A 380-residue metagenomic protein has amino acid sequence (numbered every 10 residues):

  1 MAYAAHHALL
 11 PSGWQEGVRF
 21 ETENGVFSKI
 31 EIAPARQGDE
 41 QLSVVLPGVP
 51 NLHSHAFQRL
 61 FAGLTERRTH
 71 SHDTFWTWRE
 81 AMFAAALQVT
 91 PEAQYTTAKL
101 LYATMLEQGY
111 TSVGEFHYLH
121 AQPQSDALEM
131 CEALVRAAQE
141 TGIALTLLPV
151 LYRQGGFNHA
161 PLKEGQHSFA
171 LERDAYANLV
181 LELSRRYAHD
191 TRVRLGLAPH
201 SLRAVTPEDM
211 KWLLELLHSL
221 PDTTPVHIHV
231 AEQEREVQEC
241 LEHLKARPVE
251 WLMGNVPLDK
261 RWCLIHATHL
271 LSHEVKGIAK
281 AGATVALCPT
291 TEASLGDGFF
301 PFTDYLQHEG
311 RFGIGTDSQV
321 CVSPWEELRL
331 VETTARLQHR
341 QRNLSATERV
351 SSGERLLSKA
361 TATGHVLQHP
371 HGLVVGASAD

Functional and structural regions predicted by a protein language model:
M1-A35, V44-V45: N-terminal metal-binding scaffold of metallo-dependent hydrolase/deaminase domains
H6, G25, H53, G109 (+11 more regions): Divalent metal-coordination and catalytic microenvironments
P47-R59, P225-E234: Histidine-centered catalytic micro-motifs
L60-Q94, P123-D126, Q154-D174, E234-D259 (+2 more regions): Active-site gating loops and adjacent loop-to-helix segments of metal-dependent hydrolytic enzymes
L64-A144, D174-D190: Alpha-helical scaffold segments that flank or form the walls of functional sites
Q122-I265: Metal-coordinating catalytic core of metallo-dependent amide/deamination hydrolases
L217-T223, P257-K260, G277-A286, Q307-F312 (+1 more regions): Glycine-enriched alpha-helix->loop->beta-strand junction motifs that scaffold or abut catalytic
G254-L258, T303-A379: His/Asp/Glu-enriched, well-ordered alpha-helical/loop segment that forms or immediately abuts the divalent-metal
